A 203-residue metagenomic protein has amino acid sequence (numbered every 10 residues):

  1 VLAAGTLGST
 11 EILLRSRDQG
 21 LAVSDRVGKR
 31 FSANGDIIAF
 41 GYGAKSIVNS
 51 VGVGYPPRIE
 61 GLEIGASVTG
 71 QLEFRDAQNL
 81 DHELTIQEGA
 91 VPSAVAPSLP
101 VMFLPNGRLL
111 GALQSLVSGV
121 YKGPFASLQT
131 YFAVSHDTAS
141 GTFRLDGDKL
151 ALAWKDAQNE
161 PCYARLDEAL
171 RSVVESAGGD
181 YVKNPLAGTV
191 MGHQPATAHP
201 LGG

Functional and structural regions predicted by a protein language model:
L2-I59: Glycine-rich loop(s) and the adjacent beta-strand/alpha-helix scaffold that form part
A3, R15-S16, N34, H136 (+1 more regions): Generic, well-ordered alpha-helical scaffold segments in large soluble proteins
V27, G35-D36, S127-Q129, L201-G202: Residues that flank catalytic or metal-binding motifs in active/ligand-binding sites
G28-S32, V120-P124, Q194-T197: Short Gly/Pro-enriched turn/cap motifs at secondary-structure boundaries
Q71-F132: Alpha-helical membrane-targeting segments
Q129-F132, L150-G203: A glycine-rich dinucleotide-binding beta-alpha-beta segment and adjacent secondary-structure elements that constitute
S135-T142: Active-site beta-strand/loop architecture of penicillin-binding DD-peptidases
L145-K149: Short acidic-glycine loop/turn motifs at beta-strand connectors
